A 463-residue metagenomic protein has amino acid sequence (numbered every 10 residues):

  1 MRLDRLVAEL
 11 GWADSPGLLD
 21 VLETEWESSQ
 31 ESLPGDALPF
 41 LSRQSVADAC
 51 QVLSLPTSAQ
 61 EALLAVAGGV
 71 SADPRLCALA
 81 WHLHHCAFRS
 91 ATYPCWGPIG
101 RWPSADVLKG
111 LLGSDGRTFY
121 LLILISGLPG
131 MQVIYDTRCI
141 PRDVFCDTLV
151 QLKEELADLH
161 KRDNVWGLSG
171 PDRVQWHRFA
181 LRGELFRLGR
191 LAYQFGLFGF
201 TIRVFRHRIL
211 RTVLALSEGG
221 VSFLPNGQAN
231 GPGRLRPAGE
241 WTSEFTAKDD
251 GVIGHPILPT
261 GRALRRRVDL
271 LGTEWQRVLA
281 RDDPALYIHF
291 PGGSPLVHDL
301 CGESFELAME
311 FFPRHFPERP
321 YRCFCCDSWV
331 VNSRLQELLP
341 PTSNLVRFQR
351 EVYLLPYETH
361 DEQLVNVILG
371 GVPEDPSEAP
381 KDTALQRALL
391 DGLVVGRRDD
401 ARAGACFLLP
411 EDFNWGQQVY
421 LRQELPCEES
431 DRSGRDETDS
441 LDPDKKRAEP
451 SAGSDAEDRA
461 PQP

Functional and structural regions predicted by a protein language model:
R2-L296, P317-C323, E337-D444, D458 (+1 more regions): Non-catalytic substrate-recognition and accessory regions of acyl/acetyltransferase enzymes
L296-P313: Conserved acetyl-CoA-binding loop-helix of GNAT-fold acetyltransferases
P313, F324-C325: Conserved catalytic-core segments centered on acid/base and nucleophilic motifs
V331-L335: Short catalytic/ligand-binding loop motif for oxyanion handling, primarily in non-cytosolic enzymes, centered on
D442, E449-P450: Intrinsically disordered and other compositionally biased segments
A448-E449, D455: Positively charged N-terminal leader segments that act as targeting/secretion signals
